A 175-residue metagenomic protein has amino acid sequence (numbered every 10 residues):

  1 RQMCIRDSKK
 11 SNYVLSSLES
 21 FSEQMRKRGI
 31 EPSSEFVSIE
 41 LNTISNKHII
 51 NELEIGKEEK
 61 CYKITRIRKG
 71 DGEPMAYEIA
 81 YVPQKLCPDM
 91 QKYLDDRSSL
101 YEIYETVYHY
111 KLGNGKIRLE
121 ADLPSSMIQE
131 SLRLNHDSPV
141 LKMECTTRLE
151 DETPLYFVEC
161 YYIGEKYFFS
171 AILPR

Functional and structural regions predicted by a protein language model:
R1-I5: Short, small-residue-biased leader/transition segments that mark boundaries at the very start of proteins
R6-F21: Short, cationic-aromatic polyanion-contact patches
E31-R175: C-terminal all-alpha effector/ligand-binding and dimerization domain of prokaryotic HTH-type transcriptional repressors
